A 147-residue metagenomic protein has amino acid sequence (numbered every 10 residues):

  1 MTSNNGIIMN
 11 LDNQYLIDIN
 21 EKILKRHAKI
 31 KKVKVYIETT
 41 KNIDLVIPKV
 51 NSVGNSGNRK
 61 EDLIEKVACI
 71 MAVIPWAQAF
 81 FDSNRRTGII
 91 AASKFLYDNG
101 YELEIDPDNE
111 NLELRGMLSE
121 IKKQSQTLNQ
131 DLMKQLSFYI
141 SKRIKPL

Functional and structural regions predicted by a protein language model:
M1-L147: FIC/Doc superfamily catalytic core
